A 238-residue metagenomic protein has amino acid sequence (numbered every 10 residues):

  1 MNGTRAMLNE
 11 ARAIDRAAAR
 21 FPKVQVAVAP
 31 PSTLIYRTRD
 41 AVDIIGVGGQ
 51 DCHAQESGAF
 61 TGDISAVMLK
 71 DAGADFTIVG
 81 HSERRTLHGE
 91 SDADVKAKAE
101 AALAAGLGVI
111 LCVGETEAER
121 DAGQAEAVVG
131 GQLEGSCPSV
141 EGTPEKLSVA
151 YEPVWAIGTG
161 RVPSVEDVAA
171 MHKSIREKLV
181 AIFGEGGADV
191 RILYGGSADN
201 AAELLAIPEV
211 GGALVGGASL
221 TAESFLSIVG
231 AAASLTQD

Functional and structural regions predicted by a protein language model:
M1, I78-L87, L111, E115 (+3 more regions): Glycine-rich phosphate-binding active-site loops on the catalytic face of alpha/beta enzymes
M1-I64, S136, E145, A150 (+1 more regions): Conserved N-terminal beta1-alpha1 strand-loop-helix module at the mouth
Q25-A27, I44-G48, F76, G108-C112 (+3 more regions): Structural preference for beta-strand elements that scaffold enzyme active sites
P31, L69, G80-H81, E152 (+2 more regions): Conserved, mostly hydrophobic/aromatic
V42-A101: Glycine/small-residue-rich loop that forms an oxyanion/phosphate-binding "nest" at active or ligand-binding sites
E83-V162, D167: Conserved anion-binding
K98, A102, I207, S219-D238: C-terminal helical cap(s) of enzyme catalytic domains, especially alpha/beta-barrels
G186, S197-E209: Catalytic cores of alpha/beta
